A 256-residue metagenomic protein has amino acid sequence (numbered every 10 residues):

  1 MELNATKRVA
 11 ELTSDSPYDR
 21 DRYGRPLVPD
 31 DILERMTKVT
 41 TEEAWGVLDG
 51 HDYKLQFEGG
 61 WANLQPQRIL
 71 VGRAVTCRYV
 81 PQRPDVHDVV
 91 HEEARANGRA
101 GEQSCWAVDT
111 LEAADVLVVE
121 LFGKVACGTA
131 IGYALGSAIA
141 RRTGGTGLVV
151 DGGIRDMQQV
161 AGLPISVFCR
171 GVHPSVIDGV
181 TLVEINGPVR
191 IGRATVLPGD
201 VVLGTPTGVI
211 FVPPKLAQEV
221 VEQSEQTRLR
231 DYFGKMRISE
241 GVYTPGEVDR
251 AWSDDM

Functional and structural regions predicted by a protein language model:
M1-R22, D31-R35: Short acidic, Pro/Gly- and aromatic-enriched capping/linker segments at domain boundaries
R20, L148, G204: Short glycine- and Lys/Arg-enriched binding-loop motifs that mark or flank ligand-binding interfaces
G24, A140, D200-V202: Buried hydrophobic positions in well-ordered alpha/beta secondary-structure cores of metabolic enzymes
D30, E34-P198, V212-M256: Feature captures the catalytic cores and cofactor-binding loops of soluble hydro-lyases/lyases that act on carboxylate
G153, G204-T205: A short, compositionally biased micro-patch
V196, L203-G204: A structural signal for short secondary-structure junctions
T207-I210: Channel- or pocket-lining gating/hinge segments that regulate access to a cavity or pore
